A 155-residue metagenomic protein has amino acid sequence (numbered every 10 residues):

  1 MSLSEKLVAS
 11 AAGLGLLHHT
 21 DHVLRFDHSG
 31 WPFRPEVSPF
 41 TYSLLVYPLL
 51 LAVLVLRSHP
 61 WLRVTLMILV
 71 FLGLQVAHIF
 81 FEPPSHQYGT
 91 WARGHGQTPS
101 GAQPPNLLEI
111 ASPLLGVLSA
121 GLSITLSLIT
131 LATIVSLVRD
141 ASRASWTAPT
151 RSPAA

Functional and structural regions predicted by a protein language model:
M1-A12, I129-A132, S136-A141: Cytosolic juxtamembrane helix and N-cap/initiation of the first transmembrane helix
L7-V37: Hydrophobic transmembrane helix segments
L14-R25, L72-W91: C-terminal TM-helix exit segments that contain a strictly Trp-centered aromatic cap at the helix terminus
D27-F40, L107-L118: Non-cytosolic membrane-interface motifs at loop->transmembrane helix junctions
Y42-A52, L115-S136: Hydrophobic cores of alpha-helical transmembrane segments in multi-pass inner/ER membrane proteins, independent
V53-P84: Loop-to-transmembrane helix junctions at the membrane interface
W91-L114: Short, membrane-exposed interhelical loops at transmembrane-helix boundaries
S142-A155: Short, highly charged, low-complexity non-transmembrane loops/tails of multi-pass membrane proteins
